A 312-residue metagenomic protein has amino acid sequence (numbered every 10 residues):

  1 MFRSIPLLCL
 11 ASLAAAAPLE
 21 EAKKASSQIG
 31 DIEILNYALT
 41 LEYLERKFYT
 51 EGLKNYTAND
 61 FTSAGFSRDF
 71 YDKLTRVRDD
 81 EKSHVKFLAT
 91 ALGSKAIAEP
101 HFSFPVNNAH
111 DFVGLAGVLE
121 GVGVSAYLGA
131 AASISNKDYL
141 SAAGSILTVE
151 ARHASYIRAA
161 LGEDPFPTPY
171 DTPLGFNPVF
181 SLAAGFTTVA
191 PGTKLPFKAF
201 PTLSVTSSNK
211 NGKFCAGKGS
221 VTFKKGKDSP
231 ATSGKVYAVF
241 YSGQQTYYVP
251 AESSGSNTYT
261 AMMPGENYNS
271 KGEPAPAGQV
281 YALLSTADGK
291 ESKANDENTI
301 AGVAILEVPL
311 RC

Functional and structural regions predicted by a protein language model:
M1-A22: Fungal secretory targeting signals
L19-C312: All-alpha RGS (Regulator of G-protein Signaling) helical domain and cognate RGS-like helical scaffolds
